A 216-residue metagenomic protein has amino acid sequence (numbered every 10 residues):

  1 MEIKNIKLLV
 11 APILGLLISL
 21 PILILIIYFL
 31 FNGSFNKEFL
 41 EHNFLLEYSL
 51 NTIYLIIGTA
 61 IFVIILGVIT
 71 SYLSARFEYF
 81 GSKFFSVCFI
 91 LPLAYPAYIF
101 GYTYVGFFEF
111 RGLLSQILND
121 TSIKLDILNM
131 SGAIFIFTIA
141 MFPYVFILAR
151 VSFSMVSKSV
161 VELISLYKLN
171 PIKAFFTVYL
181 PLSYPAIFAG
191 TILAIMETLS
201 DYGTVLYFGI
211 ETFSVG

Functional and structural regions predicted by a protein language model:
E2-G33, N43-S154, L182-G203: Membrane-water interface segments at the C-terminal ends of transmembrane alpha-helices in multi-pass inner-membrane
S34-E41, F176: A short amphipathic helical element positioned immediately N-terminal to and/or at the very start of a transmembrane
H42, L46, C88, V160 (+1 more regions): Amphipathic alpha-helical segments in well-structured domains
G106, Y202-G216: Glycine-rich helix-loop "coupling/hinge" segments at transmembrane-helix boundaries in multipass transporters
Y144-I147, T177, V215: Short alpha-helical elements of helix-turn-helix
V156-S183: Short helix-to-coil transition segments within interhelical loops that connect adjacent transmembrane helices
